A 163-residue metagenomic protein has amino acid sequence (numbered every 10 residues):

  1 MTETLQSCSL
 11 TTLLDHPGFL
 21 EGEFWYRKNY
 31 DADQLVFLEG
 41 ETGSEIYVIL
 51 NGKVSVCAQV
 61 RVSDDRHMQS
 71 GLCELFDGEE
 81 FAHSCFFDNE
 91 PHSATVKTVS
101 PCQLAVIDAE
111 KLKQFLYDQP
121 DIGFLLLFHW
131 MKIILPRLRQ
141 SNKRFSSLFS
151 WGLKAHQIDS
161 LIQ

Functional and structural regions predicted by a protein language model:
M1-Q163: Cytosolic regulatory regions built on CNB/CRP/Popeye-like sensor folds
